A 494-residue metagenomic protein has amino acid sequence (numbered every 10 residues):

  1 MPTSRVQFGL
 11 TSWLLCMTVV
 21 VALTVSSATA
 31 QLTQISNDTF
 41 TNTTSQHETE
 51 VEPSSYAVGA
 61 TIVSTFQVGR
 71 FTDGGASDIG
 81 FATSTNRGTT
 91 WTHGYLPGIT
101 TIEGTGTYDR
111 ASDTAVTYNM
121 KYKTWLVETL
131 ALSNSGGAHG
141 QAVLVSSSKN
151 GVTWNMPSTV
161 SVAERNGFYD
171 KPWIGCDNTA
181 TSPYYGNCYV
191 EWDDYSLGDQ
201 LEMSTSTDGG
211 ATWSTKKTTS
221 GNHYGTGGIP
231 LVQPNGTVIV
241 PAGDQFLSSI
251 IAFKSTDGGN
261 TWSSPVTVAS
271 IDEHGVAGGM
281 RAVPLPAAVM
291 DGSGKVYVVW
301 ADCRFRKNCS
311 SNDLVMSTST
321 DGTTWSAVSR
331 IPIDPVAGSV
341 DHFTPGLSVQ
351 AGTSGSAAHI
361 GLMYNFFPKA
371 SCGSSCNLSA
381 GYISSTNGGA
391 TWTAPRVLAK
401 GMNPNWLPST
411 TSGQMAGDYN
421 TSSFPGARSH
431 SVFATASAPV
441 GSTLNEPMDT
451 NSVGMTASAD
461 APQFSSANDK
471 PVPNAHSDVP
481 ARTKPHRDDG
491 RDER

Functional and structural regions predicted by a protein language model:
M1-L10: N-terminal secretory signal peptides that target proteins for export/translocation
S12-T24: Bacterial N-terminal signal peptides
T24-S26, A30: Intrinsic disorder/low-complexity segments
A30-R494: C-terminal PAP-associated
